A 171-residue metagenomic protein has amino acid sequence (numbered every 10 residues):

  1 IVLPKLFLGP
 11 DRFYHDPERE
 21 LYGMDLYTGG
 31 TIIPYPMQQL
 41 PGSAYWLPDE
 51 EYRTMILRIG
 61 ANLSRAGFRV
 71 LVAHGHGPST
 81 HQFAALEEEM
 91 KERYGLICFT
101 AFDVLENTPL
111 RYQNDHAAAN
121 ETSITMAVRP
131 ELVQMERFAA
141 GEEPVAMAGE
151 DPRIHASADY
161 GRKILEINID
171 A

Functional and structural regions predicted by a protein language model:
I1-A171: Extended, histidine- and acidic-residue-enriched regions that form the cofactor-binding/catalytic faces
